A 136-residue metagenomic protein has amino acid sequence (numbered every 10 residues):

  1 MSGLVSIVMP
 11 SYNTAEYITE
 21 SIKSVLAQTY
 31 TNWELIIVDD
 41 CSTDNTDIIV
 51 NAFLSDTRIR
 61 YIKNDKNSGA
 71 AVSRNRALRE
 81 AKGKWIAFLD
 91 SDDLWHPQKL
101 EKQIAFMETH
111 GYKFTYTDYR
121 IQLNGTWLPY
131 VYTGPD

Functional and structural regions predicted by a protein language model:
M1-A27: N-proximal low-complexity "stem/linker" segments adjacent to membrane-targeting elements
S6-M9, I36-I37, K63: Short hydrophobic beta-strand elements that form part of the catalytic alpha/beta core underpinning NDP-sugar/donor
E16-T19, D44-A52, L94, Q98: Acidic helix N-cap motif at the loop->helix transition within catalytic regions of sugar-transfer enzymes
S24, T31, D39-I48, K66 (+1 more regions): A conserved acidic beta->alpha catalytic loop
N64-A81, K102: Glycine-rich, basic loop-to-helix element that forms the pyrophosphate-binding segment of sugar-nucleotide handling
A70-S73, L100-D136: Flexible acidic/His/Gly-enriched loops in nucleotide-sugar-dependent glycosyltransferase catalytic domains
I86: Short aromatic/hydrophobic "clamp" motif used to bind/position activated sugar donors
D90-L94, D118: The conserved acidic donor/metal-binding loop of glycosyltransferases
